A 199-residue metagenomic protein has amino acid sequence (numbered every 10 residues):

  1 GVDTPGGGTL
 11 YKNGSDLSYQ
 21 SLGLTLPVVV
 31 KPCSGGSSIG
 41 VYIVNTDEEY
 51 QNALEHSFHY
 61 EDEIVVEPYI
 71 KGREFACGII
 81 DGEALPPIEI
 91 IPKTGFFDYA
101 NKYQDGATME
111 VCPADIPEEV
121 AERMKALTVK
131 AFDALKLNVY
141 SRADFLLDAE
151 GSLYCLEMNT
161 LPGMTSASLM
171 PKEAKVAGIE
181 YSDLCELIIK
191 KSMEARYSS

Functional and structural regions predicted by a protein language model:
G1-E67, K71-R73: Active-site nucleotide/adenylate-binding loops and adjacent lid/helix of ATP-dependent enzymes
P5, L26-V28, I39, R73-F75 (+4 more regions): Change "...and in nucleic-acid phosphodiester-cleaving endonucleases..." to "...and in nucleic-acid processing enzymes
L17-S21, D144, E194-S198: Short secondary-structure transition/capping segments
S38, K93, N159-E173: Glycine-rich phosphate/pyrophosphate-binding beta-alpha loops
N45-A126, A149-Y154: Phosphate-binding site of ATP-dependent enzymes
P68, F132-M164, A174: Conserved metal-phosphate-binding beta-hairpin within the catalytic cores of diverse ATP-dependent phosphoryl-transfer
E89-S141, K172-S199: Active-site "cap" helix and flanking loop/linker of ATP-utilizing ligase/carboxylase catalytic domains
